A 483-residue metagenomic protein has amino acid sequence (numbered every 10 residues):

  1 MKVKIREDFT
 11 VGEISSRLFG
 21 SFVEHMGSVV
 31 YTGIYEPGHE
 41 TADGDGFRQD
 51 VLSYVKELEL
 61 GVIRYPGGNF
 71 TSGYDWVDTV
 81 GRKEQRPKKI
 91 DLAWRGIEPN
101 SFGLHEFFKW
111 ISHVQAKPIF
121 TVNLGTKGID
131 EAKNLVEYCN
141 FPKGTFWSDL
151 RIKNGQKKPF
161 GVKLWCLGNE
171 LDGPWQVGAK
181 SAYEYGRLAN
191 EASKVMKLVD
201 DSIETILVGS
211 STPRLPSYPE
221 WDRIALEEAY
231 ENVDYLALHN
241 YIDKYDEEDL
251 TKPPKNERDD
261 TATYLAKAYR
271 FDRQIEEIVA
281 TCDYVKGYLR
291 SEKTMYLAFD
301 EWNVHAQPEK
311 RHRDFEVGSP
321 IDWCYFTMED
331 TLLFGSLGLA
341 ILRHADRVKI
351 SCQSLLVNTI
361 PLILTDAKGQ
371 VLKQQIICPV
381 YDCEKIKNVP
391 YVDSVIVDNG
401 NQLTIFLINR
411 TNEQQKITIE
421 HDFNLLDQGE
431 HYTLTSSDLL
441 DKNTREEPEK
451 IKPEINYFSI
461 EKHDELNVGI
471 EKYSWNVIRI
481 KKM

Functional and structural regions predicted by a protein language model:
M1-E220, L226-Y235, Y269-D272, E276-P308 (+1 more regions): Non-catalytic accessory regions flanking glycosidase/transglycosidase catalytic cores in CAZymes
G173-A179, N256-Y264: Active-site-proximal beta-alpha loop/turn segments in soluble metabolic enzymes
N240-A262, H312: Active-site His/acidic residue clusters
